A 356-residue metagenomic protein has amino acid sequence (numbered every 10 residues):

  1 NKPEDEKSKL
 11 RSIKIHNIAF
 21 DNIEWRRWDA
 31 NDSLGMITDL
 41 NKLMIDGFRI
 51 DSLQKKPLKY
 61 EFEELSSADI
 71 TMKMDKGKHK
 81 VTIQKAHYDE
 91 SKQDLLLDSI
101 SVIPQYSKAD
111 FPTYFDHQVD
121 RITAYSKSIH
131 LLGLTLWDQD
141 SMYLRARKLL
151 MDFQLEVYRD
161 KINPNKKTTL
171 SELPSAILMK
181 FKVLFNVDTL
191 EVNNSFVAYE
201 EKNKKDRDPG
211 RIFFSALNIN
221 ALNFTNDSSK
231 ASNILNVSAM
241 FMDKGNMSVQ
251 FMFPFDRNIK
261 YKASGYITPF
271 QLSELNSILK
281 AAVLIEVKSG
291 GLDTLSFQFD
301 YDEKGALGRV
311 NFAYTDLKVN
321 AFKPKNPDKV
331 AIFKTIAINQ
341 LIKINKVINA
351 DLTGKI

Functional and structural regions predicted by a protein language model:
N1-Q93, S171-Y261: Elongated, acidic membrane-bridging lipid-handling scaffolds and related periplasm/extracellular "bridge/tunnel" systems
N1-R27, L43-F48, E63-I70, D94-L136 (+3 more regions): Extended amphipathic, helix-rich lipid-handling scaffolds
I103-P104, K205-R207, F255, Y314-D316: Short, surface-exposed beta-strand-loop junctions and turns on beta-sheet-rich folds
S107, Y158-D160, V319-K323: Outer-membrane beta-barrel proteins
K127, L235-V237, V249, A263 (+2 more regions): Hydrophobic residues positioned within well-ordered beta-strands of beta-sheet architectures
D140-S141: Short, T/G/N/S-enriched strand-turn elements that build extracellular solenoid repeat scaffolds
M252-P254, Y266, S277, V283-I356: Extended terminal
